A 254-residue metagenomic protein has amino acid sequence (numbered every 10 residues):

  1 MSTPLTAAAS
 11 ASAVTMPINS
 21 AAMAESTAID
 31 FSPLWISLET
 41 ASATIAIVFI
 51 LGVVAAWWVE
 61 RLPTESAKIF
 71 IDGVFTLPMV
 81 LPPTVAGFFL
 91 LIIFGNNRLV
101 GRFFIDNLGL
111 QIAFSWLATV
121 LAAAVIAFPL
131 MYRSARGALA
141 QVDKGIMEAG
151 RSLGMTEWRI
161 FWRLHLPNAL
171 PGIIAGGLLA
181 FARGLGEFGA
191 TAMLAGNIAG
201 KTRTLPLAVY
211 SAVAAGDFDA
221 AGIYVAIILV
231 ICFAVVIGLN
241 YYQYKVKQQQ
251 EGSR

Functional and structural regions predicted by a protein language model:
M1-A28, P63-K68, G238-R254: Transmembrane alpha-helical segments of polytopic membrane transport and secretion proteins
L5-A7, M16-M23, G87-A124, A195-A199: Membrane-interfacial helix termini and adjacent extracytoplasmic/periplasmic loops of multi-pass transporters
A22-S32, M193-F233, I237: Interhelical loop and adjacent transmembrane-helix boundary motif in polytopic membrane transport permeases
D30-V59, A124, G177: Transmembrane alpha-helix signature in integral membrane proteins
A43-F75, F88-L90, A138-A140, I146 (+2 more regions): Transmembrane-helix boundary motif in ABC transporter permease subunits
W57-W58, A67, R136-S152, F218 (+1 more regions): C-terminal transmembrane helix and the adjacent membrane-cytosol boundary/short C-terminal tail of inner/organellar
L62-I71, L99-V100, S115, E157-W158 (+1 more regions): Membrane-helix interface segments
Y132-A135, L139, D143, E157-A190: Transmembrane alpha-helices
